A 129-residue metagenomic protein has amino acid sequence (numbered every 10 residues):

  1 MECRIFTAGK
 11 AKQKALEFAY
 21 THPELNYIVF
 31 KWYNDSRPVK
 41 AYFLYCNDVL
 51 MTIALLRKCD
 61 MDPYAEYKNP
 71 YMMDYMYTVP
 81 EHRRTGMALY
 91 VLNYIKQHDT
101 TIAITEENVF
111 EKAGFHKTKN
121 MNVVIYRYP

Functional and structural regions predicted by a protein language model:
M1-K31: Short amphipathic alpha-helix that is part of the acyltransferase structural core
N26-P70, M76: A conserved beta-strand-loop-helix scaffold within acyl/acetyltransferase catalytic domains
N47, I95-T101, T105-E107: Short glycine/proline-enriched coil/turn segments at helix->beta-strand junctions
L55, L89-Y94, E107-K112: Hydrophobic, well-ordered beta-alpha structural blocks that scaffold small-molecule cofactor pockets
M73-T78, E106: Hydrophobic adenine-recognition pocket in adenosine-nucleotide-binding enzymes
D74-Y75, R83, E111-G114: Acidic/histidine-enriched, beta-strand-rich ligand/metal-binding domains
T78, R84-Q97: Conserved acetyl-CoA-binding loop-helix of GNAT-fold acetyltransferases
I102-P129: Conserved active-site alpha-helix within GNAT-family acetyltransferase domains
